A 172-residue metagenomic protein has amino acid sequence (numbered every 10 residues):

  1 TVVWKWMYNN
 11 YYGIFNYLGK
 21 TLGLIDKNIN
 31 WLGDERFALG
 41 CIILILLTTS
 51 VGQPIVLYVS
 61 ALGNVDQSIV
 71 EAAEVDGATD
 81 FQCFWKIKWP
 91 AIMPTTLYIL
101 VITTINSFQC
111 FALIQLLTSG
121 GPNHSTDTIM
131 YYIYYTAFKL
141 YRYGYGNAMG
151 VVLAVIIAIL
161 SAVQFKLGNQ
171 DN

Functional and structural regions predicted by a protein language model:
T1-N172: A structural signal for multi-pass alpha-helical bundles of membrane permease subunits that mediate small-molecule
